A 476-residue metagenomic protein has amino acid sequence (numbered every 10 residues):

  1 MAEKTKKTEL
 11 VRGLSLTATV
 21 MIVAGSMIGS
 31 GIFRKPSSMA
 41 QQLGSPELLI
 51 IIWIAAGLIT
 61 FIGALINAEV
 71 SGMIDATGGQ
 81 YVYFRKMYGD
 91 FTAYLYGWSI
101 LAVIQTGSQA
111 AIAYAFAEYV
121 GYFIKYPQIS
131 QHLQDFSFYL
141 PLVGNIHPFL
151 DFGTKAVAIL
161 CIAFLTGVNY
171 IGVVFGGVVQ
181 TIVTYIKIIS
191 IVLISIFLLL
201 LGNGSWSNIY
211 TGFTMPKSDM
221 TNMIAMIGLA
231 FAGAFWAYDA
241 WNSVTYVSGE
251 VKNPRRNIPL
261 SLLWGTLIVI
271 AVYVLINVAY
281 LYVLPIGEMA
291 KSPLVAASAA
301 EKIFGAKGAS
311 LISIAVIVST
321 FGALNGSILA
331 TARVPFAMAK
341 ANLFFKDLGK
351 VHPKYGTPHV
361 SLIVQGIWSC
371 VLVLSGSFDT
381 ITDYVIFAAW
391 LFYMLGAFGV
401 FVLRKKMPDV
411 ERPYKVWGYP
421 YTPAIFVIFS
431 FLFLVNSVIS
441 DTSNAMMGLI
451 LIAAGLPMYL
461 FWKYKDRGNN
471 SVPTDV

Functional and structural regions predicted by a protein language model:
M1-S37, Q41-P46, T60-L65, I74-T77 (+4 more regions): Membrane-interface "cap" regions at the ends of multi-pass membrane proteins
L14, A18-G31, V157-L165, L201 (+3 more regions): Hydrophobic, membrane-embedded alpha-helices of multi-pass small-molecule transporters
S38, T60-I162, G167-Y170, V316-A337 (+1 more regions): Hydrophobic transmembrane alpha-helices that form the core helical bundles of multi-pass secondary transporters
A40-G44, L48, A111-Y119, I124-Q128 (+7 more regions): Transmembrane helix-loop boundary segments of multi-pass membrane transporters
V82-Y83, G89, G121-D135, T214-S218 (+3 more regions): TM-loop-TM module centered on a large, flexible mid-protein loop between adjacent transmembrane helices in multi-pass
E118-Q128, Y185-T214, F235, V278-L284 (+2 more regions): Hydrophobic alpha-helical segments and their helix-loop junctions in multi-pass secondary transporters
L150, D347-H359, Y393-N444, N469 (+1 more regions): C-terminal membrane-solvent junction of multi-pass transporters and transport-like membrane proteins
G153-G204, L262-L263, V385-L395, T422-I425 (+1 more regions): Membrane-interface loop-to-helix entry segments
